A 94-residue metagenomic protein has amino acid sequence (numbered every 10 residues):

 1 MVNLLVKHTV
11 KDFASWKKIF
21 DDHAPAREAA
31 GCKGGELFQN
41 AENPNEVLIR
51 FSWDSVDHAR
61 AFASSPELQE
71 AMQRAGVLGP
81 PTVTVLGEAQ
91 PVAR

Functional and structural regions predicted by a protein language model:
M1-Q69, R74-R94: Short S/T/G/P-rich N-terminal loop/turn motif that feeds into the first structured element of a domain
